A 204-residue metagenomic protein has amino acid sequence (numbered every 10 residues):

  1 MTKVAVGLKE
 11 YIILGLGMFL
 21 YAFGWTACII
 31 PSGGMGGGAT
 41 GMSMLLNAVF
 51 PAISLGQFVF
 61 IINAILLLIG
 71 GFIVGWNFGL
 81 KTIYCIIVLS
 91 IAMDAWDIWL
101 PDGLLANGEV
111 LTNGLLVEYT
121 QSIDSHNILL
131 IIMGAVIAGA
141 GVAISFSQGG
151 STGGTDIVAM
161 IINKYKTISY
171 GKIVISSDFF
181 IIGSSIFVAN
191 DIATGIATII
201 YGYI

Functional and structural regions predicted by a protein language model:
M1-I204: Core subunits and conserved enzymes of cellular information-processing and envelope-translocation systems across
